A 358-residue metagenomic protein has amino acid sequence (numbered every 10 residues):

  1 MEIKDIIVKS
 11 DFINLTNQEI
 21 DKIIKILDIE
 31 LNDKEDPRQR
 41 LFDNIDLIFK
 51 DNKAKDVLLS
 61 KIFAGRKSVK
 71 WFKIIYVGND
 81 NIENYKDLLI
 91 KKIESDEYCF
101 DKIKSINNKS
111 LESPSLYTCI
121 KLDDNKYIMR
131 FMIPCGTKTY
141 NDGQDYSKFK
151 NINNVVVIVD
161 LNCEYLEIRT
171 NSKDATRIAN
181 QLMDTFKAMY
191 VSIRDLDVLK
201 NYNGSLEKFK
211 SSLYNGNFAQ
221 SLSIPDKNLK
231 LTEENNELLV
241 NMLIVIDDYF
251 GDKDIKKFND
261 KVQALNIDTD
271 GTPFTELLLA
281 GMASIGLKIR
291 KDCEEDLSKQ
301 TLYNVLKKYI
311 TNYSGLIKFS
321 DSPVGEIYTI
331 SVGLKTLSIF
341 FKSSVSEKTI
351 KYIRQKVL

Functional and structural regions predicted by a protein language model:
M1-L358: Intrinsically disordered, low-complexity, charge-rich terminal extensions of nucleic-acid-associated complexes
